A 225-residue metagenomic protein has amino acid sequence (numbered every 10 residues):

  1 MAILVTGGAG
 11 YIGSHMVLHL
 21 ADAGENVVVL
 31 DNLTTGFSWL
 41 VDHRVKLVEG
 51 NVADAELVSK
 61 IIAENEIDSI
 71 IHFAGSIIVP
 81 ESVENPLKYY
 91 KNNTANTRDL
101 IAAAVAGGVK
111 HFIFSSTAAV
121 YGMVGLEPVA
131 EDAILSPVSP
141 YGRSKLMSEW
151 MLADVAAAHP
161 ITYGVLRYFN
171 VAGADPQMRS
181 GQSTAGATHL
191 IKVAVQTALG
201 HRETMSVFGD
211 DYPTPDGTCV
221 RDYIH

Functional and structural regions predicted by a protein language model:
M1-A174: N-terminal Rossmann-like NAD(P)+-binding domain of SDR-like oxidoreductases, especially those catalyzing
A153-I224: NAD(P)-dependent short-chain dehydrogenase/reductase
